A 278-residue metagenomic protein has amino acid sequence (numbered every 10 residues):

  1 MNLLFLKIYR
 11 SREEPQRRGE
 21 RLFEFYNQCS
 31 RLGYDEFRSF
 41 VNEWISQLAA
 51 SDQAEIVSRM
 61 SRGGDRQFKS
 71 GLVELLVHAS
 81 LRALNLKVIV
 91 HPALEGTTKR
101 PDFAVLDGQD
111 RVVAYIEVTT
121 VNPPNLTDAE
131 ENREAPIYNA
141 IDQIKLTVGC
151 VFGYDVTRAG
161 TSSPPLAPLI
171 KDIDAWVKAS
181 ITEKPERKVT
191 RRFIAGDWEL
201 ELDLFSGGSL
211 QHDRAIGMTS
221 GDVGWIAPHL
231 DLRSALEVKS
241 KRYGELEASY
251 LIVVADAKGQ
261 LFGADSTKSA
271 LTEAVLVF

Functional and structural regions predicted by a protein language model:
M1-G71, L75, N125-L169: Interdomain/boundary linker segments immediately adjacent to catalytic/signaling cores
I45-A54, L81, L86-H91, F103: Surface segments flanking catalytic/ligand-binding clefts of nucleic-acid enzymes
L48, V121-F278: Metal-dependent nuclease catalytic core centered on acidic motifs
E74-E95, M218: Extended, Lys/Arg-enriched charged tracts that mediate electrostatic binding to polyanionic substrates
V88, T98-D102, R233-S240: Short alpha-helical segments and helix-capping/turn motifs at coil-helix boundaries
H91-A93, T97-G108, V112-V118: Short acidic loop-to-beta-strand element that houses the catalytic metal-binding Asp/Glu of nuclease active sites
